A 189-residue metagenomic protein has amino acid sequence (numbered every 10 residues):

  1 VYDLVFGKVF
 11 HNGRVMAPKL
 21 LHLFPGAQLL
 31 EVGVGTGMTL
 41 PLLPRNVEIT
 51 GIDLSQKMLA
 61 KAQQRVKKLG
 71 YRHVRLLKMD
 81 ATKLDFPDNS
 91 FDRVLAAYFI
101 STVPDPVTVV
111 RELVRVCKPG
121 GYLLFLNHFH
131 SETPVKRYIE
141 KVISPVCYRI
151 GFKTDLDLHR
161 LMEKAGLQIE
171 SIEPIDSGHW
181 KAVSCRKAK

Functional and structural regions predicted by a protein language model:
V5-F6, L124-W180: C-terminal alpha-helical "lid/dimerization" subdomain adjacent to the S-adenosyl-L-methionine
K8-P25: Conserved alpha-helix/loop element of class I SAM-dependent methyltransferases that forms part of the SAM/SAH-binding
A27, G121: Glycine-centered, small-residue-biased loops immediately flanking beta-strands in adenine/cofactor-binding cores
L30-K83: Class I SAM-dependent methyltransferase SAM/SAH-binding core
T82-V94: A short acidic, Gly/Pro-enriched loop at the edge of an enzyme's catalytic core that lines a small-molecule cofactor
R93-D105: A short SAM/SAH-binding and catalytic strip from SAM-dependent methyltransferases
V107-P119: A short glycine-rich, Lys/Arg-flanked "PGG" loop and its adjoining helix->strand segment in the class I
V183-K189: C-terminal lobe and adjacent flexible extensions of AdoMet/dcAdoMet transferase-like proteins
